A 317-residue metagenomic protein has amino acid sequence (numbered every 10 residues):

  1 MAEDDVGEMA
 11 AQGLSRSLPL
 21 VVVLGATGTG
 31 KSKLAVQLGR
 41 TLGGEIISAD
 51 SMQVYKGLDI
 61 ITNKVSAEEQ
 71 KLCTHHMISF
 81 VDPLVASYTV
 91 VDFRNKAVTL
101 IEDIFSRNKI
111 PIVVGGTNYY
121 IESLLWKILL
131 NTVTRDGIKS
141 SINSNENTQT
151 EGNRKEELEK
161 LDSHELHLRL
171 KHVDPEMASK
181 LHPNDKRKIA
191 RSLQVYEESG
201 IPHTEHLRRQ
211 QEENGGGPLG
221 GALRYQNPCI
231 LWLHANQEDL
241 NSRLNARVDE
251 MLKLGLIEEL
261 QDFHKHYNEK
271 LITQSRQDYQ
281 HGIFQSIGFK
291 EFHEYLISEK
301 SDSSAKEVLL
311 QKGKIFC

Functional and structural regions predicted by a protein language model:
M1-C317: Phosphate/pyrophosphate-binding catalytic cores of soluble transferases and nucleic-acid-acting enzymes
